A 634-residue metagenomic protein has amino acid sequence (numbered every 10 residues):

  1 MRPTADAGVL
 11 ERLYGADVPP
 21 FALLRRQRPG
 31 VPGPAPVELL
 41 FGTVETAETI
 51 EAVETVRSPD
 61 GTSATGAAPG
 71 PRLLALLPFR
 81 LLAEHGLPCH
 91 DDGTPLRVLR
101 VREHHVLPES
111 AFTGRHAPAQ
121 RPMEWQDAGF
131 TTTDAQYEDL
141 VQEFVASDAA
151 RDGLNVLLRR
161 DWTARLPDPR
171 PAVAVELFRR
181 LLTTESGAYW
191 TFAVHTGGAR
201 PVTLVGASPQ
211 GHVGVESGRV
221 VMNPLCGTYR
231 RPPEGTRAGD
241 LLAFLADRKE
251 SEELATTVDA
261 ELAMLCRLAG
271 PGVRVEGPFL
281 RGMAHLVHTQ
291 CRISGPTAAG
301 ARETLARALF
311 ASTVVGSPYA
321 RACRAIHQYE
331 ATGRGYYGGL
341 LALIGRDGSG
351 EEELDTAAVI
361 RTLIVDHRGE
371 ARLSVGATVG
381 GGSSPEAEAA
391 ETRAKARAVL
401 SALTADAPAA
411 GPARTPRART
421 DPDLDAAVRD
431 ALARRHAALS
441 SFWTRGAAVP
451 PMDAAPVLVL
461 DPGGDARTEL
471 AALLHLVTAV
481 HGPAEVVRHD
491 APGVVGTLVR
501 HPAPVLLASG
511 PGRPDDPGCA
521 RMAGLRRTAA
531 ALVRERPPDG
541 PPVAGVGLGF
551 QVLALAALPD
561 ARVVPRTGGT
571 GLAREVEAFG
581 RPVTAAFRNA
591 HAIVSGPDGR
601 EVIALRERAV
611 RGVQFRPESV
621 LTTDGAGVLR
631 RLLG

Functional and structural regions predicted by a protein language model:
P3-G8, E45-T65, T478-L498: A short, well-structured beta->alpha microelement
P19-Q27, V31-G42, R160-E252, I344-S374: An anion-binding catalytic pocket shared by soluble metabolic enzymes
R26-R28, T43-A172, S217, E250-E252 (+4 more regions): Non-catalytic accessory segments adjacent to catalytic cores
H105-T131, R165, Y229, R237-H327 (+2 more regions): Contiguous alpha-helical scaffold segments within structured protein domains that host functional hotspots
G295-P422: Conserved hydrophobic core element of enzyme catalytic domains
T415-A455, G463-D465, V620-G634: RNA-binding accessory domains that recognize and position tRNA/RNA substrates
A472-G545, A554-A557: Flexible gly/pro-rich beta->alpha loop and the following alpha-helix that scaffold active-site loops
R527-V546, F550-R631: Pocket-forming structural segment of enzyme catalytic cores
